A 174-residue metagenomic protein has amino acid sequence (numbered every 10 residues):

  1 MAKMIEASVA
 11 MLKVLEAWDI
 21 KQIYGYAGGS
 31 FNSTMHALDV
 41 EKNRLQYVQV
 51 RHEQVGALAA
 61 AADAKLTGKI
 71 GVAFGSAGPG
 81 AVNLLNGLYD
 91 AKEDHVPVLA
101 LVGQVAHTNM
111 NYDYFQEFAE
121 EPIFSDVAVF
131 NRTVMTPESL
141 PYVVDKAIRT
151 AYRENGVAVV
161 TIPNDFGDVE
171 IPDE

Functional and structural regions predicted by a protein language model:
M1-E174: N-terminal alpha/beta PP-like core and its mobile active-site loop of ThDP/TPP-dependent enzymes
